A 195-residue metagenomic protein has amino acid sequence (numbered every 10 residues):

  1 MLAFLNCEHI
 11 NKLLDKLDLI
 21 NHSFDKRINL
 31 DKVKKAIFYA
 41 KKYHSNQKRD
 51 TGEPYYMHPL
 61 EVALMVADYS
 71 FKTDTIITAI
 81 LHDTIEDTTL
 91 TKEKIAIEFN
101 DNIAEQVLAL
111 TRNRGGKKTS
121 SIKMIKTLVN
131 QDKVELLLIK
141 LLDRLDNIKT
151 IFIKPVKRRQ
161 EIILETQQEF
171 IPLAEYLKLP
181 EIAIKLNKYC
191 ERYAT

Functional and structural regions predicted by a protein language model:
M1-T195: Active-site helical microenvironments for divalent-metal-assisted chemistry
